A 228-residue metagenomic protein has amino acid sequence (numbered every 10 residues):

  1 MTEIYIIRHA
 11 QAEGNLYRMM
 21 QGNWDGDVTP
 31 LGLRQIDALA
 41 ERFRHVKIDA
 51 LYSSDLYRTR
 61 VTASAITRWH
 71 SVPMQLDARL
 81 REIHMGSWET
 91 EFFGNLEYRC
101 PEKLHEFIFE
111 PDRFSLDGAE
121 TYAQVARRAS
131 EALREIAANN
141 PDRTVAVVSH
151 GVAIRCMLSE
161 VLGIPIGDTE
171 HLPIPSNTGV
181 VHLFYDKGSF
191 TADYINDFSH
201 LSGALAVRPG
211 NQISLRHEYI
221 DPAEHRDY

Functional and structural regions predicted by a protein language model:
T2, I83-N95, R143, S159-Y228: Acidic, low-complexity terminal tails and accessory targeting/binding regions of phosphate-metabolizing enzymes
I4, E135, R143-S149: Generic beta-sheet signal
I7, Q11-V72, L76: Active-site-proximal alpha-helix that buttresses catalytic centers in soluble enzyme cores
A10, G151, F198: Active-site metal-binding loops of divalent metal-dependent hydrolases
D25, T29, L33, L56 (+3 more regions): Amphipathic, non-transmembrane alpha-helical scaffold segments
R44-K47, I136-R143: Glycine-rich phosphate-binding loop signature in dinucleotide/nucleotide-binding domains
S53-S54, R127, V148-S149: Short beta-strand scaffold positions
H70-R128, F184, T191-D197, Y219 (+1 more regions): Phosphate-handling substructures
